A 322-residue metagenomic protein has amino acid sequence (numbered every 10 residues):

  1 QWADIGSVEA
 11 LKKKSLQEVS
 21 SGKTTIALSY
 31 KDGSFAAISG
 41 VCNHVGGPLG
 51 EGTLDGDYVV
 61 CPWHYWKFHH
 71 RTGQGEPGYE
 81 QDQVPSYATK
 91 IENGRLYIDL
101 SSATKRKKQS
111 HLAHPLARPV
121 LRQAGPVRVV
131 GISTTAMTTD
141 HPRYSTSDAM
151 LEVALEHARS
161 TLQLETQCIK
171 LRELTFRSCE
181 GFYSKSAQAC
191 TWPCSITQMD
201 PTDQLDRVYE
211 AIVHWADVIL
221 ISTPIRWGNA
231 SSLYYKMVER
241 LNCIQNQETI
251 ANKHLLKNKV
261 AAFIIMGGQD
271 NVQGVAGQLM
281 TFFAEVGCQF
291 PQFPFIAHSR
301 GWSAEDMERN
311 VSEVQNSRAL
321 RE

Functional and structural regions predicted by a protein language model:
Q1-V8: Short amphipathic
A10-P119, T197-Q204, V208: Rieske [2Fe-2S] iron-sulfur-binding domain
K108-R128, A136, T146-L155, T161 (+3 more regions): Glycine-rich phosphate/pyrophosphate-binding loop and the adjoining helix
R128-V130, A262: Conserved beta-strand elements of the Class I
S133-T135, I265: Short beta-strand/turn micro-motifs composed of small residues that flank or help shape donor/cofactor-binding pockets
C168-C194, A304-R309: N-terminal beta-loop-helix "entrance" segment that forms/cooperates in small-molecule cofactor or anionic ligand
S195-Q289: Helix-loop-strand module that forms the ligand-binding subsite of alpha/beta enzymes
